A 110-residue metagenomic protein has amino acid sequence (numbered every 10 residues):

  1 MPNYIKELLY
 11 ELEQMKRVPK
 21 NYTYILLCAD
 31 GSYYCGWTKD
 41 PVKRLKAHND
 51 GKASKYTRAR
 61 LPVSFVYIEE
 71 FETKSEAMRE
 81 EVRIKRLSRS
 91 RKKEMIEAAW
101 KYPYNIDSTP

Functional and structural regions predicted by a protein language model:
M1-A53, R58-K85, R89, I96-P110: GIY-YIG nuclease catalytic motif and its immediate N-terminal context
